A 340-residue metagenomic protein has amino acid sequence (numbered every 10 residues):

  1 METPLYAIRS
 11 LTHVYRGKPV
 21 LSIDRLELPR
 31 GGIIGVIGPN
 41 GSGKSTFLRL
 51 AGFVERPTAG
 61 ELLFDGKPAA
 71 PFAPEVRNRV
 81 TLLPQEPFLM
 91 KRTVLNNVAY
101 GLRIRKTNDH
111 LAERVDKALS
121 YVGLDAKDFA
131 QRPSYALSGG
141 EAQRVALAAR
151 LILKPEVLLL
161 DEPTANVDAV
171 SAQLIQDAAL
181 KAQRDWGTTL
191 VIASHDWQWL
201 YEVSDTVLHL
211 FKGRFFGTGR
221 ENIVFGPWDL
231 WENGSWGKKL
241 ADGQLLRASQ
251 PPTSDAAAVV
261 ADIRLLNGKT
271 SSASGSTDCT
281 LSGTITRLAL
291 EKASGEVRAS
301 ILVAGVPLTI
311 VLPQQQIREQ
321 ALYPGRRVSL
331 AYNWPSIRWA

Functional and structural regions predicted by a protein language model:
I37-P39: The feature captures the beta-strand-to-loop junction immediately N-terminal to the Walker
G52: Helix-to-loop junction immediately C-terminal to a conserved catalytic motif
K67-T81, I104: ABC ATPase NBD coupling module
H110-D128: Conserved ABC ATPase "signature" region
P133-L137, E141: Conserved ABC ATPase signature
L158-E162: Catalytic Walker B motif of ABC-type/P-loop ATPase nucleotide-binding domains
D242-A289, R318-A340: Glycine/charge-rich catalytic "coupling/switch" loops of P-loop NTPases
